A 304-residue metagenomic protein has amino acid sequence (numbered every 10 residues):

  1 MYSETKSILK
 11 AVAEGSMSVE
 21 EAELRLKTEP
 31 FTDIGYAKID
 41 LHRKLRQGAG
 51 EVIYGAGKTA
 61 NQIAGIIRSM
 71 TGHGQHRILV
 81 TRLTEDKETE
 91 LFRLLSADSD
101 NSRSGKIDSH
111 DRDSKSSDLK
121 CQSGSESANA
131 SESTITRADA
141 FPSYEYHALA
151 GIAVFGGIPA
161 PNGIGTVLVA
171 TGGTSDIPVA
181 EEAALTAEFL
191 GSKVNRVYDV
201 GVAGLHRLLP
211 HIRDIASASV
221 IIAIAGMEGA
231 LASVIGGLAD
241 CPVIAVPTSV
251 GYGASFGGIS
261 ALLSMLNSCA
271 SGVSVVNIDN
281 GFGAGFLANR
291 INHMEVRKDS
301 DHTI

Functional and structural regions predicted by a protein language model:
M1-T84, E88, L94: Long amphipathic alpha-helical segments
G48, V169, I222-I224, I235 (+1 more regions): Buried hydrophobic positions in well-ordered alpha/beta secondary-structure cores of metabolic enzymes
N61-I63, G163, D176-E181, L205-H206 (+3 more regions): Short glycine/serine/threonine-rich phosphate/pyrophosphate-binding segments that cradle anionic phosphate groups
S96-S143: Intrinsically disordered, low-complexity terminal tails and inter-domain linkers enriched for S/T/G/P/D/E
A150-G156, K193-D214, I259-S260, V276: Glycine-rich oxoanion-binding loops at beta->alpha junctions
G163-G204: Glycine-rich phosphate/diphosphate-binding loop of Rossmann-like nucleotide-binding domains
T171, V250, A254-I304: C-terminal binding/interaction regions
P210-T248: Glycine-rich phosphate-binding loop
